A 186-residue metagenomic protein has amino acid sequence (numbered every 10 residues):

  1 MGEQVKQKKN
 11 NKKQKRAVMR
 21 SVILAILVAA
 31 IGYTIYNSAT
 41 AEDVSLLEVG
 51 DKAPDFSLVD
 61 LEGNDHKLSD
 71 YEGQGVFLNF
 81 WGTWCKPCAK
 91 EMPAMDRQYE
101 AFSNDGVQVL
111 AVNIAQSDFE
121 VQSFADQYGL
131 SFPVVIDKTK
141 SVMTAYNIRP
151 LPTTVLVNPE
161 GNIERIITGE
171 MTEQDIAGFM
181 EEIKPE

Functional and structural regions predicted by a protein language model:
M1-K52, F179, E186: N-terminal targeting signals for export/organelle localization
A17, S123-S131, I136-K184: Thiol/disulfide oxidoreductase modules built on the thioredoxin-like
D55-V76, Y99: A short beta-strand-turn-helix
F56, Y71, F80-W81, F124 (+2 more regions): Conserved hydrophobic/aromatic "anchor" residues that stabilize well-ordered secondary structure elements
E72, F80-R97: Conserved redox-active cysteine motifs that mediate thiol-disulfide chemistry, especially di-cysteine Cys-X(1-2)-Cys
E72-Q74, N104, L130-S131, I148: Active-site acidic short loop of glycosyltransferases
F77-L78, V109: Hydrophobic beta-strand anchors of alpha/beta hydrolase catalytic cores
A89-Y128, K138-A145: Structural microenvironment flanking redox-active thiols in thiol-disulfide oxidoreductases
